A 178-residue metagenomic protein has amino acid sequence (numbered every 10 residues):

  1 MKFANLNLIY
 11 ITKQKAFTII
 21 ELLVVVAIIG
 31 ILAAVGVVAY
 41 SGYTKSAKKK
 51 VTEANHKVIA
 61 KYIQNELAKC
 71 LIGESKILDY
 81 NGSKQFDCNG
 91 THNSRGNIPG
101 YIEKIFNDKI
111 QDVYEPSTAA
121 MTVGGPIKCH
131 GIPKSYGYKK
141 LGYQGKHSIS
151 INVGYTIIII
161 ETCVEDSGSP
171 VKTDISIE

Functional and structural regions predicted by a protein language model:
M1-F17: N-terminal leader/signal peptides at the extreme start of proteins
K2-A4, T52-E53, K61, G90 (+1 more regions): Intrinsic disorder/low-complexity signature
I9-I11, V25-V26, V35, N81 (+2 more regions): Low-complexity, intrinsically disordered/propeptide-like segments
K13-T44: N-terminal single-pass transmembrane signal-anchor helix
K45-E74: Membrane-proximal N-terminal amphipathic helix
A68-E178: Periplasmic/extracellular, small/polar-rich flexible segments of pilin-like filament-forming proteins
